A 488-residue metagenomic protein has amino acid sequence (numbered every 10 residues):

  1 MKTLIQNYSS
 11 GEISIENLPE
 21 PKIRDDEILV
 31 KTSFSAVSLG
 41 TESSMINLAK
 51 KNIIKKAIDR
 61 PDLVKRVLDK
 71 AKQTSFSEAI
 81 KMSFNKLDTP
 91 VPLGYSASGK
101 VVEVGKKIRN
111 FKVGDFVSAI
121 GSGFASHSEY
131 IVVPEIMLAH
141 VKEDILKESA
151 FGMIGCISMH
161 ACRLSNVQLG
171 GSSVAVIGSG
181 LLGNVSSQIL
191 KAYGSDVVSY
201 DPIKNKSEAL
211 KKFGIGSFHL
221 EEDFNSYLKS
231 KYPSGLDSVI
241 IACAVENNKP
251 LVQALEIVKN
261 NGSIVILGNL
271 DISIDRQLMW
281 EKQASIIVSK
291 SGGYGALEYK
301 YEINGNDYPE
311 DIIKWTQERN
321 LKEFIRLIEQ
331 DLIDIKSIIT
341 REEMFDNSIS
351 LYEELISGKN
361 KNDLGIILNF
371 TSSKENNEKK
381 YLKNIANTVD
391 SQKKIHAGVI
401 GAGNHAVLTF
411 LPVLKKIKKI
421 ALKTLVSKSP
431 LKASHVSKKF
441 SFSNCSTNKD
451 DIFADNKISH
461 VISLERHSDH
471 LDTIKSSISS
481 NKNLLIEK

Functional and structural regions predicted by a protein language model:
M1-P92, Q330, I367-Y381: Short N-terminal strand-loop motif that marks the start of NAD(P)H/FAD-dependent oxidoreductase cofactor-binding domains
L4, P233, S238, V265-G268 (+5 more regions): C-terminal capping/lid region of NAD(P)-dependent oxidoreductase domains
S77-V91, S96-S122: A glycine-/small-residue-rich N-terminal strand-loop-strand element that serves as the cofactor-binding glycine loop
G123, E143, E148-E222: Mid-domain Rossmann-like dinucleotide-binding core that forms the NAD(H)/NADP(H) cofactor-binding site
V167-Q168, S207-E208, F213-I287, D455-L471: Glycine-rich cofactor phosphate-binding loops and adjacent beta1-alpha1 units of small-molecule cofactor enzyme domains
N247-E323, K374-Q392, T409: Glycine-rich phosphate-binding loop and adjacent beta-alpha segment of Rossmann(oid) nucleotide-cofactor-binding
K259-N260, L471-K488: Beta-strand-loop-alpha-helix segment that lines the small-molecule cofactor/substrate pocket of alpha/beta enzymes
N377-F440: N-terminal Rossmann-like dinucleotide-binding module
